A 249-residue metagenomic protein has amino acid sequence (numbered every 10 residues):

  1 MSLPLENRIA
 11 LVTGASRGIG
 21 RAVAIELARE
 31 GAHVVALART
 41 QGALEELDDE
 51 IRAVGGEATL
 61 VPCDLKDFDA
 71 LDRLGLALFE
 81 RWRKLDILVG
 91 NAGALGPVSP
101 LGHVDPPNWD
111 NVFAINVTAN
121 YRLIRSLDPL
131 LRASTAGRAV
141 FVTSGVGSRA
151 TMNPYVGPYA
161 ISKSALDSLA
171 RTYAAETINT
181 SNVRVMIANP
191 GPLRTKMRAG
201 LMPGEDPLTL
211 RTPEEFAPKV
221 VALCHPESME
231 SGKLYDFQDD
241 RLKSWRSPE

Functional and structural regions predicted by a protein language model:
R8, G56-E57, K84-L85, L131-S144 (+1 more regions): Active-site loop of short-chain dehydrogenase/reductase
I9, S16-R17: Conserved glycine-rich cofactor-binding loop
E30-E46: Conserved glycine-rich Rossmann-like NAD(P)H-binding loop of the short-chain dehydrogenase/reductase
G42, P62-R73, P106: The beta1-alpha1 cofactor-binding region of Rossmann-like NAD(H)/NADP(H)-dependent oxidoreductases
S99-L101, N108-F113: Substrate-binding pocket helix/loop in short-chain dehydrogenase/reductase
R132, A136-N179: Catalytic loop of short-chain dehydrogenase/reductase
V183, I187-A188, T195, P203-E249: C-terminal helical subdomain
